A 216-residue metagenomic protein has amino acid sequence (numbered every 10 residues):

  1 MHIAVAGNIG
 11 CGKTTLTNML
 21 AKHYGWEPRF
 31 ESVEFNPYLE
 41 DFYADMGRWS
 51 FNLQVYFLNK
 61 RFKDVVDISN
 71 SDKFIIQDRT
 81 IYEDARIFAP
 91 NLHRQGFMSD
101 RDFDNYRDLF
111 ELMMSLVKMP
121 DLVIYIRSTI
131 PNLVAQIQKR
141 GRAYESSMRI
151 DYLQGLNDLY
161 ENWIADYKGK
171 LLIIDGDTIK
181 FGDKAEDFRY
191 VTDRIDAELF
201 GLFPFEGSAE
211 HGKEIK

Functional and structural regions predicted by a protein language model:
V5: Hydrophobic anchor at the beta1->P-loop junction of P-loop NTPases
N8: P-loop (Walker A) phosphate-binding loop of NTP-binding proteins
K13: Conserved lysine of the Walker
L16-T17: Post-Walker A alpha-helix
K22-K60: Conserved substrate/cofactor phosphate-moiety recognition/catalytic segment in nucleotide-dependent phosphotransferases
R61-R101: A basic- and aromatic-enriched beta-loop-alpha substructure that forms the phosphate/nucleotide- and DNA/RNA-contacting
R86-L159: A glycine- and Lys/Arg-enriched "phosphate-lid" helix/loop adjacent to the NTP-binding pocket of small-molecule kinases
V134-K216: NTP-dependent small-molecule kinase module
